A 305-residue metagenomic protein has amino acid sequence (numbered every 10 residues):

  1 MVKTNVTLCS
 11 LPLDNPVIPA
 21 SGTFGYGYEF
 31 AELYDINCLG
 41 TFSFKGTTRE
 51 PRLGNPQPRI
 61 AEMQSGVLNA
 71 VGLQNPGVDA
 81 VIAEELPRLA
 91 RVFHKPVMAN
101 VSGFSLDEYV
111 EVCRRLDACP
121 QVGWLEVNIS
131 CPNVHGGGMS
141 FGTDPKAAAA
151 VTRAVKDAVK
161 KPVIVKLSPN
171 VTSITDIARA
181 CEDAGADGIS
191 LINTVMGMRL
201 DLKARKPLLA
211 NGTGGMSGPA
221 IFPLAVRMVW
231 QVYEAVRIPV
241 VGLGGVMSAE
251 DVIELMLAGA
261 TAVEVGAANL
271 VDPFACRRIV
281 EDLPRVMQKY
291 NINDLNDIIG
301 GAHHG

Functional and structural regions predicted by a protein language model:
M1-V97, S102-F104: N-terminal capping/small domains of soluble enzymes
G22-T23, G244-V246: Active-site metal-binding loops of divalent metal-dependent hydrolases
E32, A80, E111, A150 (+7 more regions): Alpha-helical scaffold segments in soluble metabolic enzymes
L39-G40, K45, K95, V122-L125 (+3 more regions): Short acidic/polar active-site loop segments enriched in Thr and Asp
T48-L53, P132-V134, M196-R199, L270-D272: Short gly/pro/ser/thr-enriched loop/turn and capping motifs at secondary-structure boundaries
N55-Q64, L200-G214, M256, A268-N293: C-terminal helical cap(s) of enzyme catalytic domains, especially alpha/beta-barrels
R91, F104-V241, M247-V265: Alpha/beta enzyme core
D297-G305: A short, charged, Gly/Pro-tolerant segment at domain boundaries
